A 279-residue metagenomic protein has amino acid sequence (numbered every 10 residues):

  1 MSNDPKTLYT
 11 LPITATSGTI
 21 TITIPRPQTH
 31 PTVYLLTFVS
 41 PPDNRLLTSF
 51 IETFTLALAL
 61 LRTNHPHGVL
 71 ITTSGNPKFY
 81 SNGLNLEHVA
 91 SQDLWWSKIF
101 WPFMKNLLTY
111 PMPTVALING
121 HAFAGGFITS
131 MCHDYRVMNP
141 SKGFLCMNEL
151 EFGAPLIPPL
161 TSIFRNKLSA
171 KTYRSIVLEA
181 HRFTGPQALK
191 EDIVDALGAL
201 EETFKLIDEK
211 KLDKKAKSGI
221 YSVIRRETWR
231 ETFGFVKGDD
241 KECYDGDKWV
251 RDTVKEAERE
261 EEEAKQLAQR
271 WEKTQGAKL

Functional and structural regions predicted by a protein language model:
M1-S40, P66-L70, R270, K278-L279: Short beta-strand/loop segment at the start of cytosolic alpha/beta domains
S2-A15, K214, S218-L279: Intrinsically disordered, low-complexity segments enriched in small/flexible residues
P31-S91, N106-A116, N139-G143: A structural preference for short, pocket-lining loop segments at secondary-structure junctions
T72, N85, T129-M131, Q187-A188: Hydrophobic/aromatic residues within transmembrane alpha-helices of multi-pass small-molecule transporters
G75, F79, I99, F103-F152: Glycine-rich beta-to-alpha active-site loop
D134-Y135, S175, E179-H181, I193-A196: Well-ordered beta-strand positions
M138-N139, G143, L189-E242: C-terminal long alpha-helix characteristic of the crotonase
P159-K171: Hydrophobic, secondary-structure "cap" segments at the distal end of domains
